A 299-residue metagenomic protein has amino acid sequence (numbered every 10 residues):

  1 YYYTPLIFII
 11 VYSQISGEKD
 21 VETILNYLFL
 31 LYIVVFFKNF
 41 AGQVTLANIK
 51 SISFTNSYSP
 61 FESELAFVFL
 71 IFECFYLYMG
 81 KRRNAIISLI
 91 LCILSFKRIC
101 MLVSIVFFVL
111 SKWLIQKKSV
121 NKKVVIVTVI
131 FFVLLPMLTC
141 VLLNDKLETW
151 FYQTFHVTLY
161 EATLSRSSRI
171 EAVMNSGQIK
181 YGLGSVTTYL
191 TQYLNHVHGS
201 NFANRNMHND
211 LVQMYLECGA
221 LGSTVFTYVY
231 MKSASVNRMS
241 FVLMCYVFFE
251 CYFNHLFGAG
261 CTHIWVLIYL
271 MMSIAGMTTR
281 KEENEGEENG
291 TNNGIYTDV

Functional and structural regions predicted by a protein language model:
Y1-Q14, T23, Y27-F29: Aromatic-anchored transmembrane helix interface
Y1-T4, N39-F54, L256-T262: Interfacial transmembrane-helix termini
Y3-V11, I86-C92, L102-L114, Y228-M231 (+1 more regions): Hydrophobic transmembrane alpha-helices of multi-pass, membrane-embedded glycosylation machinery
V11-K19, C74-G80, V109-K118, M231-S235 (+1 more regions): Structural signal for the C-terminal ends of transmembrane alpha-helices and the immediately following loop
K19-T45, S59-L114: Alpha-helical transmembrane segments of multi-pass inner-membrane proteins
F37, L94, K112-V157: A membrane-periplasm/extracellular boundary helix in multi-pass inner-membrane enzymes that assemble envelope glycans
K122, M214-F248, Y269-E285: Hydrophobic transmembrane alpha-helices and their immediate junctions
F155-C218: Long extracytoplasmic/lumenal interhelical loops at the membrane interface of multi-pass membrane proteins
